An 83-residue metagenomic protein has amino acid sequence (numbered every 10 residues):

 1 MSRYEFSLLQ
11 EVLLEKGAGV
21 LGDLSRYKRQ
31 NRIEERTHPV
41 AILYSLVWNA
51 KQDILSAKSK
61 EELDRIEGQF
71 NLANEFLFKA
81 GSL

Functional and structural regions predicted by a protein language model:
S2, D23, V40, I66 (+1 more regions): A general marker of short, structured functional hotspots
S2-F6, Q10, R36-P39, F76-L83: Short amphipathic alpha-helical interaction elements located at domain edges and within/adjacent to intrinsically
S2-I33: N-terminal acidic leader/helix
L14, S56, A73: Alpha-helical and His/Cys-centered functional microenvironments
K16-D23, L46-N49, Q69: Amphipathic, well-ordered alpha-helical segments in soluble domains
R26-R65: Acidic, low-complexity, intrinsically disordered interaction modules
E62-L83: Amphipathic alpha-helical binding modules
